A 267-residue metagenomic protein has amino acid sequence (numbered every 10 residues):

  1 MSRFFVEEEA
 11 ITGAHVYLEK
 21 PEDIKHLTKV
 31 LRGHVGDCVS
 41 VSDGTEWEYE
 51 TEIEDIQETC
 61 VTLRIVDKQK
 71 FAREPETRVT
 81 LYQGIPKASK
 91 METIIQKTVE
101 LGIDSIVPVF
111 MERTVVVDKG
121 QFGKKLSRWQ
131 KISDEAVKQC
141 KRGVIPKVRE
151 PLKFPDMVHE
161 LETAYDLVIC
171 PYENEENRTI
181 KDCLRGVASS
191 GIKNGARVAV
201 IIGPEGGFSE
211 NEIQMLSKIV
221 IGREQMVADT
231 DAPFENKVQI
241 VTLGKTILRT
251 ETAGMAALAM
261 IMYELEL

Functional and structural regions predicted by a protein language model:
M1-K70: N-terminal positively charged helical leader segments and presequences
E9, K68, M111-R113, K245-T246: Short, ordered loop/turn segments at secondary-structure junctions
A72-I169: RNA substrate-binding interface of SAM-dependent RNA methyltransferases
I106, T163, A188-N194, K218-K237: Intrinsic disorder/low-complexity segments
V168-K193, R197-I219, V238-V241: Active-site/ligand-binding-proximal alpha/beta "capping" segment
E210-G222, T230, F234-L267: Structured adenosyl-cofactor binding patch, chiefly the S-adenosyl-L-methionine
